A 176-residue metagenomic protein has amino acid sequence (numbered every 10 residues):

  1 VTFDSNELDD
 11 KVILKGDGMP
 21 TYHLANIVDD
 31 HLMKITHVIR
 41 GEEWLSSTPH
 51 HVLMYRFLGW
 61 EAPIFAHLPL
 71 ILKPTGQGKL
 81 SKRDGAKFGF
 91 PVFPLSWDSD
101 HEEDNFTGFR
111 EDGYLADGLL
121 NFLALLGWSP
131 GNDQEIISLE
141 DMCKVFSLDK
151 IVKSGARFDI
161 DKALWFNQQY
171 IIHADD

Functional and structural regions predicted by a protein language model:
V1-D84, P91, N105, P130: Active-site cores that bind ATP or allylic diphosphates and position pyrophosphate for catalysis
L58-D176: Catalytic adenosine-cofactor/nucleotide-binding cores of aminoacyl-tRNA synthetases and other
